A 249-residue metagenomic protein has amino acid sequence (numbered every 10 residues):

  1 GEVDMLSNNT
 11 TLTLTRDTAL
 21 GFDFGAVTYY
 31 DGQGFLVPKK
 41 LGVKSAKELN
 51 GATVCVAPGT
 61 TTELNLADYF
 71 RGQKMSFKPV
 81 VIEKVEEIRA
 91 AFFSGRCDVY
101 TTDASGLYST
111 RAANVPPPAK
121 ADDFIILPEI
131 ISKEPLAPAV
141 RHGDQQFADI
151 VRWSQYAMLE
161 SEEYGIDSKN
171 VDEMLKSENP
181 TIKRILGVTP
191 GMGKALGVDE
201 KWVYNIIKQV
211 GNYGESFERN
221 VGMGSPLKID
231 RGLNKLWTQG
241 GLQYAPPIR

Functional and structural regions predicted by a protein language model:
G1-E48, S105-S132, Y244-P247: Acidic, polar ligand-binding/catalytic clefts
G1-N9, L196, Q209, Y213 (+1 more regions): Extracytoplasmic small-molecule ligand-binding "clamshell" domains of the periplasmic binding protein/Venus flytrap
E2, S7-T10, L14, K39 (+8 more regions): Sec/Tat-exported extracytoplasmic proteins
T11-L12, Y30-A90: Bilobed "Venus flytrap"/periplasmic-binding protein-like clamshell domains and structurally analogous long
F24, T62-E83, A112-A119, Y156 (+1 more regions): Ligand-binding cleft/hinge of the Venus flytrap
P38-V43, K47, A52-T53, P58-T61 (+4 more regions): Extended ligand-binding regions for polar small-molecule ligands
V85-A91, C97, G106-L107: Short, hydrophobic alpha-helical packing/hinge segments within bilobed ligand-binding/sensory domains
R219-R249: Conserved C-terminal helix/tail region of periplasmic/extracytoplasmic solute-binding proteins
